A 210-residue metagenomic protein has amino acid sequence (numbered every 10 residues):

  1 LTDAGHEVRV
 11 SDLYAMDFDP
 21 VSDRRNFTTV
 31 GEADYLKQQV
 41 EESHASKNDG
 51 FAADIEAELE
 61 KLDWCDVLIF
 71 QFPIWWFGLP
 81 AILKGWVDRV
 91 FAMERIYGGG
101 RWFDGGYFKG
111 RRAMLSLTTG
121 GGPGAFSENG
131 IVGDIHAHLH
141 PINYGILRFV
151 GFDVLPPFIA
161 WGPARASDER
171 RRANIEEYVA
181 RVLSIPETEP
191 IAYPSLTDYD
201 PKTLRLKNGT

Functional and structural regions predicted by a protein language model:
L1-F72, F77-R95, E176-T210: N-terminal beta1-alpha1-beta2 submodule of the flavodoxin-like/Rossmannoid cofactor-binding fold
E7-R9, R112, D153-V154: Residues at the starts of beta-strands that form the adenosine-phosphate
D17, G122, A166: Flexible, glycine-rich phosphate/dinucleotide-binding loops and adjacent beta-alpha linkers at cofactor/substrate
P20-R25, F126-E128, E169-R171: Short aromatic-enriched loop/helix-cap "lid" or pocket-rim segments at secondary-structure transitions that line
D63, F108, F152-D153: Structured loop/turn residues at beta-strand edges in well-structured enzyme cores
P73-I74, T118-G120, A160: Histidine- and/or cysteine-centered catalytic micro-motif in compact active-site loops
Y97-F149: Short, glycine-/small-residue-rich phosphate/pyrophosphate-handling segment
N129-T210: Glycine-rich phosphate/pyrophosphate-binding loop and the adjoining helix
